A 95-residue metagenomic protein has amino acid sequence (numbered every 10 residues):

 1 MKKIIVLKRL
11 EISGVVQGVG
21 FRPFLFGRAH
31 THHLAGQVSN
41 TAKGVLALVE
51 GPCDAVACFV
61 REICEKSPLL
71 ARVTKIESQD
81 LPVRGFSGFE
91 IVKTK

Functional and structural regions predicted by a protein language model:
M1-K95: Intrinsically disordered, low-complexity, mixed-charge
